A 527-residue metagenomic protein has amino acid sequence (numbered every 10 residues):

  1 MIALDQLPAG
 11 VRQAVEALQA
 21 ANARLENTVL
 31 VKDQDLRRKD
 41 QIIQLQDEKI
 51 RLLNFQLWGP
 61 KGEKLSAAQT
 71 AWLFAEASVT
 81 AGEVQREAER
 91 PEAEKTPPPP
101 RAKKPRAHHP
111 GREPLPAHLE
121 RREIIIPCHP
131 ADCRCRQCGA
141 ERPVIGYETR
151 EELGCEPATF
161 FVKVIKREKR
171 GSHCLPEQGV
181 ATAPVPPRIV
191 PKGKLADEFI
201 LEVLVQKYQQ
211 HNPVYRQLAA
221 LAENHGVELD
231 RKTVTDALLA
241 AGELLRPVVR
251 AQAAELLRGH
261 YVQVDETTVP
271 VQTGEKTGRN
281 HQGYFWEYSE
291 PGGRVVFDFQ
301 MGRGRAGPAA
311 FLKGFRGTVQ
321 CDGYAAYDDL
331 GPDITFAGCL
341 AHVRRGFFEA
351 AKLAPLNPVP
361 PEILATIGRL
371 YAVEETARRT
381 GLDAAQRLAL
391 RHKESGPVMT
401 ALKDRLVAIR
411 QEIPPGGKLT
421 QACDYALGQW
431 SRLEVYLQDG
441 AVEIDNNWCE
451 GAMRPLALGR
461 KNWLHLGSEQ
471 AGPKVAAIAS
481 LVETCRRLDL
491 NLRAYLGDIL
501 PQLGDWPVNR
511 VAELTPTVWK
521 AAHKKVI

Functional and structural regions predicted by a protein language model:
M1-P191, Q263-V264, P270, C321 (+1 more regions): Short, flexible loop/hinge motifs at secondary-structure junctions
D5, V15, Q19, R142 (+2 more regions): Short, positively charged, Gly/Tyr-enriched micro-motifs that form contact patches at catalytic or ligand/partner
G59, C133-C135, S172, V203 (+11 more regions): Mobile genetic element proteins and their domesticated derivatives, centered on retroelements and DNA transposons
L73, P116, D132-G139, Q210 (+4 more regions): Gly/Pro-rich turn-and-neighbor structural signature
P143-G146, V180-A183, V271-T273, V296-D298 (+5 more regions): Short helix/loop capping segments that flank catalytic or ligand/cofactor-binding pockets
D197-L201, Q209-N212, F297-L330, G472-A479: Structured ligand/cofactor/substrate-binding pocket environments in proteins
Y261-V262, G323, P332-A365: Conserved beta-strand -> loop -> alpha-helix junction used to position metal-binding or nucleic-acid-contacting
R316, Y324-A326, E362-I527: Acidic/histidine-rich catalytic cores and adjacent linkers of DNA breakage/strand-transfer/modification proteins
